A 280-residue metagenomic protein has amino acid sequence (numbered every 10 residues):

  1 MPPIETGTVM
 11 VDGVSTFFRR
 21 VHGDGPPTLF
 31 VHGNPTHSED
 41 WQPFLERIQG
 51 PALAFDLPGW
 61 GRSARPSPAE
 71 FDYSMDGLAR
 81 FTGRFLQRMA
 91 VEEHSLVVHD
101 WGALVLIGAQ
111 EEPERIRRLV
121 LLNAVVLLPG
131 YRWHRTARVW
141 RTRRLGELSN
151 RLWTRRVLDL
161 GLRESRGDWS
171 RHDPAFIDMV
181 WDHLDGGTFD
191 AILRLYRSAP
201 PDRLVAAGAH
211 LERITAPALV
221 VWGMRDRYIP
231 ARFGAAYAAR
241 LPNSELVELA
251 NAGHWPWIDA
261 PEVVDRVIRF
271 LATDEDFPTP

Functional and structural regions predicted by a protein language model:
M1-T28, Q49-G50, V91-E93, R266-P280: Alpha/beta-hydrolase fold catalytic core
R20-A64: Conserved HGGG/HGGXW glycine-rich cap/lid loop of the alpha/beta-hydrolase fold
A54-V97: Active-site loop/oxyanion-hole signature of alpha/beta-hydrolase fold enzymes
R117-L148: Flexible "cap/lid" loop of the alpha/beta hydrolase fold
G130, L152-E212: Conserved alpha/beta-hydrolase catalytic His-Asp/Glu region
I214, V220-W222: Short beta-strand/loop motif that positions the catalytic acidic residue of the alpha/beta-hydrolase fold
R225-I229: Acidic catalytic loop of the alpha/beta-hydrolase fold
A252-P261: Catalytic histidine-centered segment of alpha/beta-hydrolase-like enzymes
